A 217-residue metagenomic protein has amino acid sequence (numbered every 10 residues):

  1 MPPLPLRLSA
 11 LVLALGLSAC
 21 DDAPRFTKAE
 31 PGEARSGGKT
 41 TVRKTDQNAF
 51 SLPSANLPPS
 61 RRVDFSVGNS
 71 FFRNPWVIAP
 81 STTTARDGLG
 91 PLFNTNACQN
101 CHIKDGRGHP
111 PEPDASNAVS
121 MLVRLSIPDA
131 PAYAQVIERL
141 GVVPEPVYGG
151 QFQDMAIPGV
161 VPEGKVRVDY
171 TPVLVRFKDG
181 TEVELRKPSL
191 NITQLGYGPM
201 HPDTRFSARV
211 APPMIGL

Functional and structural regions predicted by a protein language model:
M1-S9: Bacterial N-terminal signal peptides that target proteins for export
L11-L13: Hydrophobic alpha-helical targeting segments used for export or membrane insertion
L17-A19: C-terminal motif of bacterial Sec signal peptides marking the signal peptidase cleavage site
D21-A23: Bacterial signal peptide processing site
R25-S66, S70-L217: Extracytoplasmic redox metalloprotein regions
